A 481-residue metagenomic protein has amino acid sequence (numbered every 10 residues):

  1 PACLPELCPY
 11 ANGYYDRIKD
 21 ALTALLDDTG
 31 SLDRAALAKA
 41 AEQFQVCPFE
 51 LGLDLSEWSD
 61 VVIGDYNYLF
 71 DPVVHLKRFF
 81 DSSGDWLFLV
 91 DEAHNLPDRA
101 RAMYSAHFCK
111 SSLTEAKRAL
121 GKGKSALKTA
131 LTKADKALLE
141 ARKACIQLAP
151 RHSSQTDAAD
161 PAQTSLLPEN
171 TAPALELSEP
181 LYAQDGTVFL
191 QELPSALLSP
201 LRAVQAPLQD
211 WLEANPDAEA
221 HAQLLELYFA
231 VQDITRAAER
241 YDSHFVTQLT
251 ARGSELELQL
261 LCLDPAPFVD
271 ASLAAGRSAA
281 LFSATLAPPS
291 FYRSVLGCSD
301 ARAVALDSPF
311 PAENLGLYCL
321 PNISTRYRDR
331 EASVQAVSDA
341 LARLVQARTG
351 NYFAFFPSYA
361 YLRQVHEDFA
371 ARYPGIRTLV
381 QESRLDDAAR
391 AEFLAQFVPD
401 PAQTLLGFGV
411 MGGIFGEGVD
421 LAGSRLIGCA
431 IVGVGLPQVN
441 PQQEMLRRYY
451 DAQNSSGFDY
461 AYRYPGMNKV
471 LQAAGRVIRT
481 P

Functional and structural regions predicted by a protein language model:
P1-V62, F70, L113, R118 (+9 more regions): A substrate-engagement module of RecA-like helicase motors
L37-V62, F70-F79, V204-S324, A332-V334 (+3 more regions): A contiguous, basic/glycine-rich beta-loop/short-helix subdomain that forms a polymer-engagement track
V62, Y68, S82-T114: SF2 helicase catalytic motif II
F70, L96-P97, M103, P288-P289 (+2 more regions): Catalytic P-loop NTPase motifs of RecA-like helicase/translocase cores
R78-D85, S272-A274, L421-A422, V477 (+1 more regions): Short, conserved loop/helix-junction motifs that constitute active-site signature segments in enzyme catalytic cores
A280-F282, G350-P357, Y361: Conserved RecA-like ASCE P-loop NTPase motor core of nucleic-acid helicases/translocases
P321-A332, S383-P481: Conserved RecA-like P-loop NTPase helicase motor core
P357-E382: Conserved helicase motor "Helicase C" RecA-like lobe of SF1/SF2 P-loop NTPases
